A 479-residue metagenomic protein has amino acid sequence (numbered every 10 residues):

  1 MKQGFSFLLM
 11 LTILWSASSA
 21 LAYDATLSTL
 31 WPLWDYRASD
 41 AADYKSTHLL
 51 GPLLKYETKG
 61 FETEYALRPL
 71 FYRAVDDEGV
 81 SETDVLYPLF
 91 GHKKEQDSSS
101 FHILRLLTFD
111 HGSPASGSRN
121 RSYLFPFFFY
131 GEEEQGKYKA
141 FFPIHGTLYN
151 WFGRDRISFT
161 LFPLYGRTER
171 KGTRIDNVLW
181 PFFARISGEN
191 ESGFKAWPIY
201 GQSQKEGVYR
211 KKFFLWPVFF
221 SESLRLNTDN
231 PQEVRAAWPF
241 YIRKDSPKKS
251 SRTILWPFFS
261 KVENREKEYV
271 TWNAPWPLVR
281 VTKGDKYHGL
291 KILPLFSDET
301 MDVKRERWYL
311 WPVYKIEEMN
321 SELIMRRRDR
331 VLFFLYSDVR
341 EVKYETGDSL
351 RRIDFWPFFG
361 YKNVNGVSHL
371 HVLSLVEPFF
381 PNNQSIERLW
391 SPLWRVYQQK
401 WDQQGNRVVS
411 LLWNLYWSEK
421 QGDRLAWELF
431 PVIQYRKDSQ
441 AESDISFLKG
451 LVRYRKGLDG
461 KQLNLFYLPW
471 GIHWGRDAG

Functional and structural regions predicted by a protein language model:
M1-S6: Positively charged n-region of N-terminal signal peptides that target proteins for export
F7-S16: Bacterial N-terminal signal peptides
A22-G479: Outer-membrane beta-barrel proteins and related beta-barrel translocases across Gram-negative bacteria
